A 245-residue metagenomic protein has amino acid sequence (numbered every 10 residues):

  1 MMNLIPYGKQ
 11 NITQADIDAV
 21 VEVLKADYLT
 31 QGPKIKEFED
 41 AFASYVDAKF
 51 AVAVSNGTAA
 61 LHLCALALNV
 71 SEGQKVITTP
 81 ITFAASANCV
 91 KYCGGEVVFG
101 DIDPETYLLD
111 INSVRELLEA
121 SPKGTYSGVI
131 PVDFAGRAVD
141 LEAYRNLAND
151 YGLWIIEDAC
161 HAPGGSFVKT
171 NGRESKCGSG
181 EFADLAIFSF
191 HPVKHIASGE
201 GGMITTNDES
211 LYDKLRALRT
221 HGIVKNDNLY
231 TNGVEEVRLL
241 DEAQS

Functional and structural regions predicted by a protein language model:
M1-Y28, P33: N-terminal "arm"/small-domain region of PLP-dependent enzymes with the aminotransferase-like
Y28-K75, C89-C93, F99-D101: Phosphate-binding glycine-rich loop
D40, E142-R145, S175: Active-site phosphate/pyrophosphate- and oxyanion-stabilizing loops and adjacent acidic/basic residues in soluble
V46, S71, G124, G180-E181: Structured loop/turn residues at beta-strand edges in well-structured enzyme cores
L66-D150, W154-K169: PLP-dependent aminotransferase-like
H161-T170, E174, F182-S245: Active-site region of PLP-dependent enzymes
